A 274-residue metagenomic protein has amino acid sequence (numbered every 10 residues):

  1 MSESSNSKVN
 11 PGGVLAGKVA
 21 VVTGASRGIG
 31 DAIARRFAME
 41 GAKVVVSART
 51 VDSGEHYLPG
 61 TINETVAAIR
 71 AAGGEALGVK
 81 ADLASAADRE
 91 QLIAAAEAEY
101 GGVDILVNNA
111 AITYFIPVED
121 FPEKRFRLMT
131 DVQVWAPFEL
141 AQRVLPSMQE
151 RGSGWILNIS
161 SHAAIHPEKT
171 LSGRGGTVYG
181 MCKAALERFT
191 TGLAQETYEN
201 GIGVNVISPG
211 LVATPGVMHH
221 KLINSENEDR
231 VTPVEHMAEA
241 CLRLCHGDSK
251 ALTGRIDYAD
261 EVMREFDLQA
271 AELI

Functional and structural regions predicted by a protein language model:
S2-Y100, Y114, K124-R125: Short-chain dehydrogenase/reductase
F37, G102-D104, E187, A194-V212 (+1 more regions): Conserved Rossmann-fold SDR core element
L58-N63, E90, A111-R127, E168-G175 (+1 more regions): Conserved mid-core segment of classical short-chain dehydrogenase/reductases
I112, E119-E139, S153, L157 (+2 more regions): Catalytic Tyr-X3-Lys loop
V132-E150, A194-Q195: Amphipathic alpha-helical dimer-interface segment in Rossmann-like NAD(P)H-dependent oxidoreductases
A136-A141, W155, I165, L186 (+2 more regions): Conserved internal alpha-helix within the Rossmann fold of NAD(P)-dependent oxidoreductases
L157-E199, L211-V212: Catalytic loop of short-chain dehydrogenase/reductase
E199, V206, S225-I274: C-terminal helical subdomain
